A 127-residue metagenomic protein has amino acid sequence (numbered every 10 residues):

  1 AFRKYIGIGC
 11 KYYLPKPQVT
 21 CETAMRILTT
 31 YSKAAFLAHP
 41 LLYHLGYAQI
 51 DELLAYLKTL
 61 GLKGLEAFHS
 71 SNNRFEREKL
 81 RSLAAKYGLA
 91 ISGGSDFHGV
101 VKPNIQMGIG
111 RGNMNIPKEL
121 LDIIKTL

Functional and structural regions predicted by a protein language model:
A1-L14, C21-K33: Metal-cofactor-binding active-site regions of metalloenzymes
K11-Q18, E66-S70: Catalytic beta/alpha-barrel core
P17-C21, Q49-I50: Amphipathic coiled-coil/heptad-repeat helices and related helical stalk/stem segments that mediate oligomerization
M25-L37, L41-L127: Charged catalytic cores and adjacent phosphate/nucleic-acid-binding surfaces used for phosphate/nucleic-acid chemistry
